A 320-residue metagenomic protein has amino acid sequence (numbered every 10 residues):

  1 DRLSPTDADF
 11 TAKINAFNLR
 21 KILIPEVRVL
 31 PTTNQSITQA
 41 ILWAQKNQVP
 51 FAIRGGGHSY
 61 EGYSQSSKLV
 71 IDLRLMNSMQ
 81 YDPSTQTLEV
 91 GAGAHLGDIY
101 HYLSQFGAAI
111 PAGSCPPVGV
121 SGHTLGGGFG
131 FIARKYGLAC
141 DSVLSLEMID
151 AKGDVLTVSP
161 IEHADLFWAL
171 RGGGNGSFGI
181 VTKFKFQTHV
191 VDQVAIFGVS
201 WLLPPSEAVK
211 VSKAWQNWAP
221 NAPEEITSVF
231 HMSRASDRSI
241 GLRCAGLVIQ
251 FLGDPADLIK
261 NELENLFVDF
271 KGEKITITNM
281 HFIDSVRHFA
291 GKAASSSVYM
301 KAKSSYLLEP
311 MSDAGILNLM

Functional and structural regions predicted by a protein language model:
D1-M320: Soluble FAD-dependent oxygen oxidases
